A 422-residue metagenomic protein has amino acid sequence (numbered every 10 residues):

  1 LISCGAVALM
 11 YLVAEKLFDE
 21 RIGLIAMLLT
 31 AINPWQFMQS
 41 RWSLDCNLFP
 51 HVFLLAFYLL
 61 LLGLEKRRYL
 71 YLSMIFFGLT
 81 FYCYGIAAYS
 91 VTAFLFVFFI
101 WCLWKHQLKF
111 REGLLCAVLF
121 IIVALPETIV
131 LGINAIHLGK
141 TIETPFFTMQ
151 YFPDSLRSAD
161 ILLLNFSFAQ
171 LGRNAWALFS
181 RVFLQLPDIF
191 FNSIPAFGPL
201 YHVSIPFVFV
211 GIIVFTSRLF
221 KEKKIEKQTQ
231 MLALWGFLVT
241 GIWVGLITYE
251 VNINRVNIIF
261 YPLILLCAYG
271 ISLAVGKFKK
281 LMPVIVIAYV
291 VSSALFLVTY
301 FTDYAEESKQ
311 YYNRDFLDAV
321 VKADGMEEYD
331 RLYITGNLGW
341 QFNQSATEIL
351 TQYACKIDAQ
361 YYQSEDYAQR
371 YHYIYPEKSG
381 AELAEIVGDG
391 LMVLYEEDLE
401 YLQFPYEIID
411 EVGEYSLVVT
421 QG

Functional and structural regions predicted by a protein language model:
L1-F18, L55, F207-F215, Y269: Transmembrane-helix motifs of polytopic, lipid-linked glycan transferases
L17, F53-L72, T80: Membrane-interface transmembrane helices that cradle and orient dolichyl/undecaprenyl
A26-A31, F77, F81: Short helix- or helix-capping micro-motifs that position conserved polar/aromatic residues at function-defining sites
W35-C46: Short acidic/glycine- and proline-prone juxtamembrane loop motifs at membrane-interface regions of multi-pass membrane
M38, S90-I213: Transmembrane-lumen/periplasm boundary regions of multi-pass, lipid-linked membrane glycan transferases
Q39-S40, Y89, I205-P206, K227-G276: Hydrophobic/aromatic-rich transmembrane helices and adjacent perimembrane loops
I75, F96, V118-I121, L265 (+1 more regions): Signature aromatic-anchored transmembrane alpha helix within multi-pass, membrane-resident enzymes that catalyze glycan
M282-E327, I334-Y353, A359, S364-P376: Membrane-proximal, lumen/periplasm-facing interface regions of secretory-pathway glyco- and lipid-modifying enzymes
